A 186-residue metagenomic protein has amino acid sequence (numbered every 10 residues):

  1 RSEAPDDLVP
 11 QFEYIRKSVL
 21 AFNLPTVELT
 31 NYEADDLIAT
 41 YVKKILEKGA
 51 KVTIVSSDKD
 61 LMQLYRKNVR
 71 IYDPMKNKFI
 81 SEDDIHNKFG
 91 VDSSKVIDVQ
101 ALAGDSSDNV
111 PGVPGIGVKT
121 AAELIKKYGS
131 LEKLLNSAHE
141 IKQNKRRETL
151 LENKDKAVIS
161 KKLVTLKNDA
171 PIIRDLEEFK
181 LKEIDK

Functional and structural regions predicted by a protein language model:
S2-R174: Extended two-metal-dependent nuclease catalytic cores across DNA- and RNA-processing enzymes
L176-K186: Short, intrinsically disordered, charge-balanced linker/junction segments flanking boundaries in proteins
